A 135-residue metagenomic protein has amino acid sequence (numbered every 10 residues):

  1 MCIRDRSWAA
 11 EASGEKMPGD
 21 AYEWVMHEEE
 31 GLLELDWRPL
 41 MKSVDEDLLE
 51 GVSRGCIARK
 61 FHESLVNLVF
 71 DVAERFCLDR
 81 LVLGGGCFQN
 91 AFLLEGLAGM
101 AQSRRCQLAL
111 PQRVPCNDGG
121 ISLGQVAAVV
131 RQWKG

Functional and structural regions predicted by a protein language model:
R4, G119, G124-Q125: Conserved phosphate/anionic-ligand binding catalytic regions in large, soluble enzymes, centered on
R4-R80, F92-G99: A contiguous, well-structured pocket-lining segment that forms one wall/lid of small-molecule binding clefts in soluble
A58, H62, G86, Q112: Glycine- and other small-residue-rich loops at beta-strand/loop junctions that grip anionic moieties
L81-F88: Glycine-rich beta-strand-to-loop/alpha-helix junction loops that act as flexible
A91, L97-I121: Conserved phosphate-binding/catalytic loops in two-lobed NTP-binding clefts
V126-G135: Acidic, glycine/GT-rich loop-and beta-edge segments that sit at the periphery of enzyme/chaperone cores
